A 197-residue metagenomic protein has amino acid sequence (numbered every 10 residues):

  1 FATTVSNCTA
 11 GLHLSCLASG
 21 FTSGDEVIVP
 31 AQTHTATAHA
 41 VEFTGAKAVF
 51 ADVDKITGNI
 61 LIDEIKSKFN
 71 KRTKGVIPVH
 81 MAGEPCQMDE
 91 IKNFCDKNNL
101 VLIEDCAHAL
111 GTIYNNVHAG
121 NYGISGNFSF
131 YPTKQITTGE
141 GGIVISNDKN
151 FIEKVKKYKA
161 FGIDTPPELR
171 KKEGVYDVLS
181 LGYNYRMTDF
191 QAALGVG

Functional and structural regions predicted by a protein language model:
F1-E26, A40-T44, F50-D52, V117: Phosphate-binding glycine-rich loop
T3, I28, V49, V101-I103 (+1 more regions): Structural detector of well-ordered beta-strand residues that form the stable sheet scaffold of enzyme domains
T37, I91, V155: Aromatic/hydrophobic pocket-lining residues that form π-stacking "cages" and hydrophobic walls in ligand
H39-V41, F94, F190: Hydrophobic/aromatic ligand-binding patch that stacks against planar heteroaromatic rings of cofactors or nucleotides
F43, S67, K157: Phosphate-coordinating loops and pocket residues in cytosolic domains that bind phosphorylated ligands
I56-T138, I143-N150: Active-site phosphate-binding strand-loop segment of PLP-dependent enzymes
A109-N115, Y122-G197: Active-site region of PLP-dependent enzymes
